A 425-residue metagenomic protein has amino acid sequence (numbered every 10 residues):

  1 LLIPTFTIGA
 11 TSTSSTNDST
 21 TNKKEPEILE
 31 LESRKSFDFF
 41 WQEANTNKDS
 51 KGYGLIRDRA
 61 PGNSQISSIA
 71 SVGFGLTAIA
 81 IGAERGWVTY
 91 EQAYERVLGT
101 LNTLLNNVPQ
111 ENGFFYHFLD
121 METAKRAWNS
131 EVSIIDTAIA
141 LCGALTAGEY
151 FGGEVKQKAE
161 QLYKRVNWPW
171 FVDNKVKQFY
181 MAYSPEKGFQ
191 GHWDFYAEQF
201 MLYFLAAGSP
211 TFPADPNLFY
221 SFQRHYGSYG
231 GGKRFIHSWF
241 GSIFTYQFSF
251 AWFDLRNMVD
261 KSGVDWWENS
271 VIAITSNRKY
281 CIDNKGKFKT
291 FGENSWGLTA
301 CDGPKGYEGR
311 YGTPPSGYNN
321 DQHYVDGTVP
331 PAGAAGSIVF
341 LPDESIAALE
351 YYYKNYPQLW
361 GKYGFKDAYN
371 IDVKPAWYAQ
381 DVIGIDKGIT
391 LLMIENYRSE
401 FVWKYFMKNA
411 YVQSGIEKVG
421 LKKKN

Functional and structural regions predicted by a protein language model:
L1-L2, T390: N-terminal export leaders
L2-T21: Bacterial Sec-dependent signal peptides at the C-terminal "C-region" and cleavage site
S15-N425: Ser/Thr/Asn(+Pro)-rich, low-complexity disordered segments
